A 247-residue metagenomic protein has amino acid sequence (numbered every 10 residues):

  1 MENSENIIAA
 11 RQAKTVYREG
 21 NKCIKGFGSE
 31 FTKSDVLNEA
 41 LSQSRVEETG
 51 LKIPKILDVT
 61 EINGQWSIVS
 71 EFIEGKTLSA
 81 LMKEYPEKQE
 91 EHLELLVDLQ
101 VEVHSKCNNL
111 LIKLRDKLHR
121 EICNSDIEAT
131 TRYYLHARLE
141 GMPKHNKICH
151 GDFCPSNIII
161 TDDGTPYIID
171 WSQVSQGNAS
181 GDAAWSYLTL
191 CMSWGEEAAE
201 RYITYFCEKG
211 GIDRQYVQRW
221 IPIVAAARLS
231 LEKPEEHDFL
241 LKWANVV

Functional and structural regions predicted by a protein language model:
E5-L37, S44: ATP-binding glycine-rich loop module of kinase domains
K14, W185-V247: Helix-rich C-terminal or lid/interface subdomains of diverse kinases
T15-R18, A137-G181: Active-site acidic catalytic loop and adjacent metal/ATP-binding pocket of ATP-dependent phosphoryl transfer enzymes
L41-K52, V103: Structural motif at the C-terminus of the N-lobe alphaC helix and the adjacent alphaC-beta4 loop of the Hanks-type
K55-W66: Short beta-strand micro-motifs within the conserved protein kinase catalytic domain, predominantly in the N-lobe
G64-T77: Conserved short submotifs of the Hanks-type protein kinase catalytic core that shape the nucleotide-binding pocket
E87-R115: Internal "kinase-insert"/substrate-recognition segments embedded within catalytic cores of ATP-dependent enzymes
S105-G151, Y167, K242, V247: An alpha-helical support segment within catalytic cores of ATP-dependent transferases
